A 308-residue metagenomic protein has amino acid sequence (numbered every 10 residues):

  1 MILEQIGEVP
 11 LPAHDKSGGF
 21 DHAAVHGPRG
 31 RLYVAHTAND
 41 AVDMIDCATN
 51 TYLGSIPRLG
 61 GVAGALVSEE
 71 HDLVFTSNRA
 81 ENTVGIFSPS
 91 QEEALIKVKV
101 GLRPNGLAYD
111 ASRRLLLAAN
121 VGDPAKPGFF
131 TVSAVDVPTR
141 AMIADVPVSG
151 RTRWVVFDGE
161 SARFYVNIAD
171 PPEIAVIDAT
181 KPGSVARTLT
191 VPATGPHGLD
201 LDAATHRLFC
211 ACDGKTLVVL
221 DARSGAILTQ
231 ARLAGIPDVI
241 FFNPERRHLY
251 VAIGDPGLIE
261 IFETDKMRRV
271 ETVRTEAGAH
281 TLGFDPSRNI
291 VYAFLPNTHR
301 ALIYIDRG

Functional and structural regions predicted by a protein language model:
M1-G308: Predominantly soluble domains enriched in secretory-pathway, periplasmic, or organellar proteins
